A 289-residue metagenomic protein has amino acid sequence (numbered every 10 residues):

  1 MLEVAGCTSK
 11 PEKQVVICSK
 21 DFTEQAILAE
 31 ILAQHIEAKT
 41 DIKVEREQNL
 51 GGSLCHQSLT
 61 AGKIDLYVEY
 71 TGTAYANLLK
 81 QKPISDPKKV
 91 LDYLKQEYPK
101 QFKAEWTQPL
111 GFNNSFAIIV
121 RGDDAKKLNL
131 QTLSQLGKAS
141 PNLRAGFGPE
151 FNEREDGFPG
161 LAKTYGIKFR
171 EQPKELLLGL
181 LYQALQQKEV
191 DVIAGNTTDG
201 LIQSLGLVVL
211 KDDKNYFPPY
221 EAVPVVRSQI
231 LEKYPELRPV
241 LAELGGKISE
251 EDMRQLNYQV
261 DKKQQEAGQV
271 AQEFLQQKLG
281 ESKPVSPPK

Functional and structural regions predicted by a protein language model:
E3-G6: C-terminal motif of bacterial Sec signal peptides marking the signal peptidase cleavage site
P11-E24, I42-Q48, P141-G146, P287: Short, well-ordered beta-strand elements
L32-K39, S134-E171, Q272-G280: Ligand-binding cleft/hinge of the Venus flytrap
K43-Q57, E171-Q183: Short helix-initiation/N-cap motifs at beta->coil->alpha
L50-G52, G62-Y75, V90, L94 (+5 more regions): Beta->alpha turn/N-cap motifs
T60-E69, S140-L143, G160, L185-G195: Alpha-to-beta junction loops
L78-T107, E189, L201-N215: Ligand-binding "clamshell"
K88-A145, S228, G246-E250: A conserved helix-loop-strand patch within extracytoplasmic ligand-binding domains of the periplasmic binding
